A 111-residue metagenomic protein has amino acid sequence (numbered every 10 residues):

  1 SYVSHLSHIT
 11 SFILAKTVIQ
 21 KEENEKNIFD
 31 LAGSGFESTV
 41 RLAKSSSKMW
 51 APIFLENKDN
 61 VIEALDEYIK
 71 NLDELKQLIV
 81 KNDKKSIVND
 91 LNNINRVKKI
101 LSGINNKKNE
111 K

Functional and structural regions predicted by a protein language model:
S1-L6, E22-F29: Conserved Rossmann-fold dehydrogenase catalytic segment
T10, L14, L72, K76-I79 (+1 more regions): A structural signal for well-ordered alpha-helices, especially hydrophobic packing surfaces of coiled-coils
T10, L14-K26, I53: N-terminal glycine-rich phosphate-binding loop for ADP-containing cofactors
N24-I94: Interdomain hinge/lid region at the active-site interface of Rossmann-like NAD(P)-dependent oxidoreductases
K84-K111: SAM-dependent methyltransferases
